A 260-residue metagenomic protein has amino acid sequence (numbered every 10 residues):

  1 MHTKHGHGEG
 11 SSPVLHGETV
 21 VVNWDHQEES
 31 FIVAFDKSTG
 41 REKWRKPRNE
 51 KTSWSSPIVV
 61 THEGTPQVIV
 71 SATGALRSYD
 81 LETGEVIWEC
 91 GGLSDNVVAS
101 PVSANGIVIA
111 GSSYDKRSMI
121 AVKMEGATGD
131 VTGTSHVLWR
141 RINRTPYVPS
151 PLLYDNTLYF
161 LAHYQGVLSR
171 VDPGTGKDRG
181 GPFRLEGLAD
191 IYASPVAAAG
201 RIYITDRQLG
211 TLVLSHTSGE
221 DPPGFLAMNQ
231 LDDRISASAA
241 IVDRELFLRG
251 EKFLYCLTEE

Functional and structural regions predicted by a protein language model:
M1-E260: Noncatalytic, solvent-exposed loop/strand surfaces of beta-propeller-type extracellular/periplasmic domains
